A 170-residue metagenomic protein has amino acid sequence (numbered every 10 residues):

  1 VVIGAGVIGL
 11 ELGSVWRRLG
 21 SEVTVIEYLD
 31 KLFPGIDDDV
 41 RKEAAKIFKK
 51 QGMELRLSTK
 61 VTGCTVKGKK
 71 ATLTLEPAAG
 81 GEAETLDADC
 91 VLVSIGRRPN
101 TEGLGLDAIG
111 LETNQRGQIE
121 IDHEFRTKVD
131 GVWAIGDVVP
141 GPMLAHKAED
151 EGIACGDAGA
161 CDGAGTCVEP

Functional and structural regions predicted by a protein language model:
V1-V2: Hydrophobic Val/Ile/Leu positions in short beta-strands of Rossmann-like dinucleotide-binding domains
V7-E84, G141-E149, P170: Rossmann-like dinucleotide-binding cores of NAD(P)H-dependent redox enzymes
E27, D37-D39, Q51, D89 (+3 more regions): Acidic side chains
C64, G159-C161: Assembly/interface hotspot detector across virion components, adhesins/toxins, and nucleic-acid enzymes
E76, D107, D162: Residue-level detector of conserved, well-ordered beta-strand and adjacent loop positions that form binding/recognition
T85-L86, C90-D157, C167: FAD-site-proximal beta/loop scaffold in flavoenzymes
C161-E169: Cysteine-rich modules of extracellular adhesion/ECM and protease-associated proteins
